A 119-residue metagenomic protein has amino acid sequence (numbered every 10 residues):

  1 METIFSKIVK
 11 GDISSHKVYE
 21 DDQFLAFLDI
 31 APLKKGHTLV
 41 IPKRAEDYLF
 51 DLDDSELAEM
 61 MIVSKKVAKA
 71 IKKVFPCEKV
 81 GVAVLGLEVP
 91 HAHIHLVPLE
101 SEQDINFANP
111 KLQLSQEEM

Functional and structural regions predicted by a protein language model:
M1-M119: HIT superfamily nucleotide-processing domains
